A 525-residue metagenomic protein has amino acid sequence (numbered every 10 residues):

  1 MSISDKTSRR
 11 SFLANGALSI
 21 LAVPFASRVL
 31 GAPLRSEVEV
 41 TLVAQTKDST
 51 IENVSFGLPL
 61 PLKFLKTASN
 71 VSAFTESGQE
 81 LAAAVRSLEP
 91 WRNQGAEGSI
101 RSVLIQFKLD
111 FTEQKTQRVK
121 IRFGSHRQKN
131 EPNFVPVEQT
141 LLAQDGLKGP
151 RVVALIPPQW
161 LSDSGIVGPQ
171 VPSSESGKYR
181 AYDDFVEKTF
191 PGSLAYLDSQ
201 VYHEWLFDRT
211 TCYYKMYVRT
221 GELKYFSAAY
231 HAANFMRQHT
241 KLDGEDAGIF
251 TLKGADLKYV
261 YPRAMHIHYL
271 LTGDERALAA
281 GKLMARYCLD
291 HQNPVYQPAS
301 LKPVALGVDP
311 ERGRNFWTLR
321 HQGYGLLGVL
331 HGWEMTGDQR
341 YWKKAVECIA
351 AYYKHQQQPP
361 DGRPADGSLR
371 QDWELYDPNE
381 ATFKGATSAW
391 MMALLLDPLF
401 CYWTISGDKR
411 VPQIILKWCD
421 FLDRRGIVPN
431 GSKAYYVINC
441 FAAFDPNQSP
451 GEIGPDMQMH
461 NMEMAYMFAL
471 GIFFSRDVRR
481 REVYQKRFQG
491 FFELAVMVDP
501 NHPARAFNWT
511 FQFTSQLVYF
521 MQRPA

Functional and structural regions predicted by a protein language model:
S4, S11-G31: N-terminal export signals
I20-A22, Q79, W403-I405: Short amphipathic alpha-helical segments with coiled-coil-like heptad repeat character
A26, P61-K63, S174: Intrinsically disordered, low-complexity segments enriched in proline/serine/threonine
P33-F134: Alpha-mannosidase-like glycoside hydrolase catalytic domains involved in N-glycan trimming, generalizing to other
H126-P150: Terminal connector regions
Q144-K433, V437-M462, Y466-P524: Catalytic cores of extracellular degradative/oxidative enzymes
